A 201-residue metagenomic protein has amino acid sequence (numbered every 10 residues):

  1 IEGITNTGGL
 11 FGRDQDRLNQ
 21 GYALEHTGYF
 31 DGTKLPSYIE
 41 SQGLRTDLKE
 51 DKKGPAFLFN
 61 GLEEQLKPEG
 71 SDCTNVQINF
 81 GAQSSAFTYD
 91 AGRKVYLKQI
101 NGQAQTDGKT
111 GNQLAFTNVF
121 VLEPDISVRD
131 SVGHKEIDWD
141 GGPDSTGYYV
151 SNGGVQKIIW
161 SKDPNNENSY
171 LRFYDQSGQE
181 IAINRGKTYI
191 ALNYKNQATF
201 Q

Functional and structural regions predicted by a protein language model:
I1-Q201: A surface/extracellular/periplasmic glyco- and lipid-processing/surface-interacting theme
